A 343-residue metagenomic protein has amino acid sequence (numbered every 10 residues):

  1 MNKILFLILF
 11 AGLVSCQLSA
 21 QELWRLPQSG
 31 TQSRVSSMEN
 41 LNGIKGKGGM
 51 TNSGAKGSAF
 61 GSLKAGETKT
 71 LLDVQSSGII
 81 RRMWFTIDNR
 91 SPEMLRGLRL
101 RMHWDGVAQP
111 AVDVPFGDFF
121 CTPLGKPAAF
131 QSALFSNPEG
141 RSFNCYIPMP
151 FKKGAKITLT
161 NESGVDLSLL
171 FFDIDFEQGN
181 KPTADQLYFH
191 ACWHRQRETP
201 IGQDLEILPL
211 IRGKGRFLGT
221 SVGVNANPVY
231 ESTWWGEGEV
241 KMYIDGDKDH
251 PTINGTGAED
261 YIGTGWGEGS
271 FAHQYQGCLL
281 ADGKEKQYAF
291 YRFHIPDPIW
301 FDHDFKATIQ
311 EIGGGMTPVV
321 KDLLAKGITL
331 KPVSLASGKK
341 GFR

Functional and structural regions predicted by a protein language model:
M1-Q21: Bacterial Sec-dependent N-terminal signal peptides
Q21-R343: Beta-strand-centric surfaces of beta-sandwich/beta-rich domains
